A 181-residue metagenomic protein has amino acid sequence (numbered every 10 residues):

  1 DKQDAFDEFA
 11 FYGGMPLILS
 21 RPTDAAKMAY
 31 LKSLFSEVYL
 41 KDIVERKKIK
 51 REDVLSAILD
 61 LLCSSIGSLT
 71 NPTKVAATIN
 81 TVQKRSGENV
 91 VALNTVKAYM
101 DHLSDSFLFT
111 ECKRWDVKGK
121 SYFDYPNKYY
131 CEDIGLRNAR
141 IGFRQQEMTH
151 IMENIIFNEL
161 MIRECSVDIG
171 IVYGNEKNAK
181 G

Functional and structural regions predicted by a protein language model:
D1-L17, R21: Amphipathic alpha-helical segments of the small helical/lid subdomains adjacent to P-loop NTPase cores
L19, T23-G181: Accessory nucleic acid-recognition modules appended to NTPase machines
